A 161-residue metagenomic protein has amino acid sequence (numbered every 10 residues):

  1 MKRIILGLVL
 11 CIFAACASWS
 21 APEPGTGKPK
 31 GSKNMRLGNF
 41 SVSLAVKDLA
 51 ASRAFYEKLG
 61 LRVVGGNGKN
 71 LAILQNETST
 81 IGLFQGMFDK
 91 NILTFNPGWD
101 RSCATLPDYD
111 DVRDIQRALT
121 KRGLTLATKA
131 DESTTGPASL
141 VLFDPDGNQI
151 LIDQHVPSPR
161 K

Functional and structural regions predicted by a protein language model:
K2, R36, S43-M87: Core segments of cupin and vicinal oxygen chelate
G7-A15: Bacterial N-terminal signal peptides
A17-R53, H155-K161: N-terminal beta-strand motif that seeds the catalytic metal site of vicinal oxygen chelate
K47-A50, M87-F88, F95-Q149, V156: Vicinal oxygen chelate
V64-G66, K129, I152: Residue-level detector of high-confidence beta-strand sites
L71, T80, I92, S139-V141: Short hydrophobic/aromatic beta-strand element in the GNAT-like acyltransferase core that lines or flanks the acyl-donor
S79-G82, D146-I150: Short, charged/polar, Gly/Pro-enriched secondary-structure boundary elements
K90-N91, K161: A conserved beta-turn-beta hairpin within the catalytic core of GNAT-like acetyltransferases that forms part
